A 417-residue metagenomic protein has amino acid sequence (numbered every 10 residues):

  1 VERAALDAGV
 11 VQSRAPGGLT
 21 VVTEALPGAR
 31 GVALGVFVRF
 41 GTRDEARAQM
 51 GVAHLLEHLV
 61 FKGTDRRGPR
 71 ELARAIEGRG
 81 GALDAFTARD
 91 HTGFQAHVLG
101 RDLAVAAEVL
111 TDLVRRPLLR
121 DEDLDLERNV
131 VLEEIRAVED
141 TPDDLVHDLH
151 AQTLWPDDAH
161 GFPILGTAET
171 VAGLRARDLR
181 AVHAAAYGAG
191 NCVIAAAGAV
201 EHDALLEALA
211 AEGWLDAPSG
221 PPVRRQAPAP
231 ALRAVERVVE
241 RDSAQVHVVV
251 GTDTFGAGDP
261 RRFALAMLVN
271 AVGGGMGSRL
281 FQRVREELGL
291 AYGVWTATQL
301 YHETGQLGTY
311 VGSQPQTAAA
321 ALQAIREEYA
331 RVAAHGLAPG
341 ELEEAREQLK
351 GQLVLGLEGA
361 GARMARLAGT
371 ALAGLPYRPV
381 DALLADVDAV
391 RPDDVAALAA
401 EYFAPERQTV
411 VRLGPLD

Functional and structural regions predicted by a protein language model:
V1-L6, V11, L154-P156, H160 (+4 more regions): An aromatic/glycine/proline-enriched structural segment found at the starts of mature extracellular/organellar domains
V1-R30: N- or domain-start disorder-to-order transition segments that initiate the globular core
E2, V10, V193-A195, R346 (+1 more regions): C-terminal regions of mature proteins
G18, V36, H54, I76 (+14 more regions): Buried hydrophobic packing residues in well-ordered domains
A33-G100, G274-L290, Y301-E303: M16/MPP (pitrilysin/insulinase) zinc-metallopeptidase core fold and M16-derived inactive scaffolds
D65, E71-V182, P228, R233 (+3 more regions): Acidic/histidine-enriched segments that form metal/cofactor-coordinating and catalytic pocket/exosite environments
V249-T254, V272-P315: A structural supersecondary motif
V311-A338: Extended amphipathic alpha-helical segments enriched in small hydrophobics
